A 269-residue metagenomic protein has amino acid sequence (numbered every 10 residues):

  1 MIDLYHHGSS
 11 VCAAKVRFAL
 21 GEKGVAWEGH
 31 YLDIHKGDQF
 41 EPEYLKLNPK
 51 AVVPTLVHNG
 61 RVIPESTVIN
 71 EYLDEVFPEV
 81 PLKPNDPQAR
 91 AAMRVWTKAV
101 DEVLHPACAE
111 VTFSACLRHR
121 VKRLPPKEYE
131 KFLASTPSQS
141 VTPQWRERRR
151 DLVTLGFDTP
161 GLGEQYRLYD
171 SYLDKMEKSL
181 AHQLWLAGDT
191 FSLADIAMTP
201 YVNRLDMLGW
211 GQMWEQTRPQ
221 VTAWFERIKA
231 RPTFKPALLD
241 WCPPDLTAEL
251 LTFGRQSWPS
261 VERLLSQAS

Functional and structural regions predicted by a protein language model:
M1-P143, F253-R255, V261-S269: GST-like domain detector, emphasizing the conserved glutathione-binding G-site in the N-terminal thioredoxin-like
G29, V53, D189, W214 (+1 more regions): A generic structural-conservation signal
I34-H35, F191, P243-P244: Positions that flank functional sites
L45, A91-R94, A197, T222 (+1 more regions): Generic structural signal for individual residues within well-ordered alpha-helical segments across diverse proteins
P106-E226, A230: GST-like fold's C-terminal all-alpha helical module
E215-S269: Long, positively charged, glycine-interspersed low-complexity recognition regions
